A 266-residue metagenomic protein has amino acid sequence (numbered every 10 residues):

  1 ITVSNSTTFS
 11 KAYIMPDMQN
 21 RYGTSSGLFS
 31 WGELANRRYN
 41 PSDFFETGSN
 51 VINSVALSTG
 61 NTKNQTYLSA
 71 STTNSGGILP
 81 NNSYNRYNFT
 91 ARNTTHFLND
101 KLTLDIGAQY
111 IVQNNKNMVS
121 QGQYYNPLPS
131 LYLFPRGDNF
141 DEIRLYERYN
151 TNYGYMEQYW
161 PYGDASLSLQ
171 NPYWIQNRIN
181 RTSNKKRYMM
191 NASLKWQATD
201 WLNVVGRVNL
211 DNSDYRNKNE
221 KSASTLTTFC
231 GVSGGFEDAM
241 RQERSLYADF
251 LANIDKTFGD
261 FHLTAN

Functional and structural regions predicted by a protein language model:
I1-F9, K63-A70: Transmembrane beta-strand segments of Gram-negative outer membrane beta-barrel proteins
T2, S54-S58, S69, R92-T94 (+3 more regions): Outer-membrane beta-barrel architecture
T2-R38, I78, N88-R187, V205-N266: Surface-exposed loop/interface segments of Gram-negative outer-membrane beta-barrel transport/assembly proteins
N50, N61-T62, L98-D100, Q197-T199 (+1 more regions): Outer-membrane beta-barrel channels and translocator barrels
I52, Y84-T90: Transmembrane beta-barrel architecture of outer membranes
N61-Y67, F89-N93, T199-N203, R207: Transmembrane beta-barrel domains of bacterial outer-membrane proteins
S75: Ligand-site clamp/hinge motif
L79-S83: Short, solvent-exposed loop/turn segments at secondary-structure boundaries
